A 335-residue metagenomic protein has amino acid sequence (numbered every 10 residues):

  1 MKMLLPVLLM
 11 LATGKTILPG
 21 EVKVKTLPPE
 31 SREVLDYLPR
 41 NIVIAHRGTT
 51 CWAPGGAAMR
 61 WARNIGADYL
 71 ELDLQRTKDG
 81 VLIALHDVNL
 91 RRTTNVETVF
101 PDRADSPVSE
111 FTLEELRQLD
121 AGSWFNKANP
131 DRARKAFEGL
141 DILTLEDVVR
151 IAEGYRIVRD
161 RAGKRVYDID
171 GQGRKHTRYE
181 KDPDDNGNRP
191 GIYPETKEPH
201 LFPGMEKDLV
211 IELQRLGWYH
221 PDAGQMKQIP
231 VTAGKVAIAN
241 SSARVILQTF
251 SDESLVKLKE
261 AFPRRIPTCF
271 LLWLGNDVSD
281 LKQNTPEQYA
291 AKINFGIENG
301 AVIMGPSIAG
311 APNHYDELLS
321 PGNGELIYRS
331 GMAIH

Functional and structural regions predicted by a protein language model:
M3-A12: Sec-dependent N-terminal signal peptides
G14-H335: Phosphate-group recognition and catalysis centered on beta-loop-alpha active-site segments
